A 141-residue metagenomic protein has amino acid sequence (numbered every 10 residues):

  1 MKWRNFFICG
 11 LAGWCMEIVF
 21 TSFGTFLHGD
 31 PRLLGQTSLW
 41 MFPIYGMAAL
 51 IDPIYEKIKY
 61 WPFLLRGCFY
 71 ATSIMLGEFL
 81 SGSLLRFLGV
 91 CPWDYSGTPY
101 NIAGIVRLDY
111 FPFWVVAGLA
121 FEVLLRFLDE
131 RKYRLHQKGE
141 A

Functional and structural regions predicted by a protein language model:
M1-A141: Aromatic-rich, lipid-facing transmembrane alpha helices and their immediate juxtamembrane interface loops in integral
